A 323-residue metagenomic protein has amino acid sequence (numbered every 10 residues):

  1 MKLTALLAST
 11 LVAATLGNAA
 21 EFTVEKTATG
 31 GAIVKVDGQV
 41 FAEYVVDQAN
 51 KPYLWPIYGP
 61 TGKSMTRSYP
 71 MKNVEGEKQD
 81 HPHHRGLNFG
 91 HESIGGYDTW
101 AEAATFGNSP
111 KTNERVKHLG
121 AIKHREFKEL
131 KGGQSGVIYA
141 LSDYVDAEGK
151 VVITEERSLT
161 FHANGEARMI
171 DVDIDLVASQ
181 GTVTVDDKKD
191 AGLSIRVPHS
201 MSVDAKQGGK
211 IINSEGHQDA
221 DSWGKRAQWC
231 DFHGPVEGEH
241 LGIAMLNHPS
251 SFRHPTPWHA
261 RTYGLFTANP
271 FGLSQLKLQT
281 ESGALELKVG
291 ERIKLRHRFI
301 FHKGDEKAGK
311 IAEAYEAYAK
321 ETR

Functional and structural regions predicted by a protein language model:
M1-A8: Bacterial N-terminal signal peptides that target proteins for export
L7, H81-E166: Extended, loop-rich substrate-binding clefts of extracytoplasmic carbohydrate-active enzymes
S9-A19: Hydrophobic h-region of N-terminal signal peptides that target proteins for export in Gram-negative bacteria
A20-P82, G86, N164, P249 (+2 more regions): Beta-strand-rich N-terminal accessory domains
D47-A49, Y53-G59, A163-Q207, I211: Acidic (Asp/Glu-rich), glycine- and aromatic
A49-A103, G208-F232: Extracellular/lumen-exposed scaffold segments
V185-P257: Active-site/ligand-binding surface loops and adjacent short beta/alpha elements that line catalytic pockets across
M245-R323: Beta-strand-rich recognition/accessory modules
